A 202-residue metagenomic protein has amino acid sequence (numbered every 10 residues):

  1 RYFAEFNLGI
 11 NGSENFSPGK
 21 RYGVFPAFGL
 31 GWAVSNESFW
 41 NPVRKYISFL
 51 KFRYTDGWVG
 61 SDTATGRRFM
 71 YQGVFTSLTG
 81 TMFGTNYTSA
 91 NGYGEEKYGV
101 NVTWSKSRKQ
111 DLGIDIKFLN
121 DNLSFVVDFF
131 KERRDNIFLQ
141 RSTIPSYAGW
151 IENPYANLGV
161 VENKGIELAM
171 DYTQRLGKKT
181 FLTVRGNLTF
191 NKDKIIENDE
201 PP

Functional and structural regions predicted by a protein language model:
R1-P202: Extracellular/periplasmic, surface-exposed regions of secreted and cell-surface proteins
